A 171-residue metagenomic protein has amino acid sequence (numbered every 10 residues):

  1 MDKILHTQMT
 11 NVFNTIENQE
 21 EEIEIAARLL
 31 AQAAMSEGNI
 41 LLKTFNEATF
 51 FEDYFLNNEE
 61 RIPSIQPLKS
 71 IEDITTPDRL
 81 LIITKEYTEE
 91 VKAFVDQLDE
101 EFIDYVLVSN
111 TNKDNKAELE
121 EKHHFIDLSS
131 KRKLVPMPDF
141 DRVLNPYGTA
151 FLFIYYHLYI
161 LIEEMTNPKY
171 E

Functional and structural regions predicted by a protein language model:
M1, N18, E22, P146 (+1 more regions): Catalytic cores of large soluble enzymes that bind and process phosphate-bearing ligands
M1-N18: Generic N-terminal amphipathic, Lys/Arg-enriched alpha-helix
D2, E24-A26, I65-Q66: Residue-level detector of functional hotspots within protein domains
E17-E21, I82-K85: Short, flexible loop segments at the rims of nucleotide/cofactor-binding pockets, characterized by
N18-M35: A short, well-structured juxtamembrane/interface segment
I23, P168-E171: Flexible, glycine/charged-enriched surface loops at secondary-structure junctions
G38-N39, T44-P168: Glycine-rich phosphate-binding loops that contact phosphosugars or nucleotide phosphates
